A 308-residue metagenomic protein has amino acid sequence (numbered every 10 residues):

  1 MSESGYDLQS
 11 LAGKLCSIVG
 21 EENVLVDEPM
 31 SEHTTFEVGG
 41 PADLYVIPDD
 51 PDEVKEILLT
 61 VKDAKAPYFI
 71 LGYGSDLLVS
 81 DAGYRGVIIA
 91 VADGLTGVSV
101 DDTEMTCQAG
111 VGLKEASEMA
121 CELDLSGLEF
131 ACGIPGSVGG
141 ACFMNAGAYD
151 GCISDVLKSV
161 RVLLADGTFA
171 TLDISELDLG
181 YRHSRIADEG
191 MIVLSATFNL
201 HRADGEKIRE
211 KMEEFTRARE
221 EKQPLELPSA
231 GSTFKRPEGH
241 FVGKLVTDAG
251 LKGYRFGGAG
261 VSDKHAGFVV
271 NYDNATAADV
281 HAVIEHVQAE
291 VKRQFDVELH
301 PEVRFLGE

Functional and structural regions predicted by a protein language model:
E3-V138: Anion-binding (especially nucleotide phosphate/pyrophosphate-binding) glycine-rich loop and adjoining beta-alpha core
Y6, S10, S31, D49-D52 (+10 more regions): Conserved active-site and cofactor/substrate-binding residues in soluble primary-metabolism enzymes
V24, V98-V100, L157-V160, A259-V261: Generic structural motif
L25-V26, L77, L163-E290, Q294-E308: Phosphate/pyrophosphate- and phosphate-bearing ligand-binding catalytic cores of soluble enzymes
E37, A90, T106-Q108, E129 (+7 more regions): Conserved beta-strand segments that form the floor/walls of ligand-binding pockets within enzyme and binding domains
G39-G40, V46-P51, L78-T96, F143-I174 (+1 more regions): Structural signature of FAD isoalloxazine-binding scaffolds in flavoprotein oxidoreductases
E104, V111-L113, G133-P135, G139 (+6 more regions): Short acidic/polar capping segments at secondary-structure boundaries
S117-K158, L164, S229, T233: A gly/ser-rich beta-alpha-beta helix-loop segment of oxidoreductase catalytic cores
